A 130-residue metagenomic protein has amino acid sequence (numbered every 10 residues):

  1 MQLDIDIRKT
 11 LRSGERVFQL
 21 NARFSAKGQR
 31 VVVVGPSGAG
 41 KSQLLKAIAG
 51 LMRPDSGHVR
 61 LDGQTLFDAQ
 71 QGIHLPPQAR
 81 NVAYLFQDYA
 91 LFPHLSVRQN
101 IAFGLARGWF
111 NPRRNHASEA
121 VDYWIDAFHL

Functional and structural regions predicted by a protein language model:
Q2-D4, R8-A22, Q71-H74, N111: A short, flexible loop at the N-terminus of ABC-type nucleotide-binding domains that lies
R12, L95, Q99-A117, A127: ABC-type ATPase nucleotide-binding domains, specifically the catalytic core motifs of the NBD
V32, H74-P76, R80-A90, A102: ABC nucleotide-binding domain signature
V34-P36: The feature captures the beta-strand-to-loop junction immediately N-terminal to the Walker
A49: Helix-to-loop junction immediately C-terminal to a conserved catalytic motif
D55-L66: ABC nucleotide-binding domain "signature motif"
Q64-A69, R113-L130: Conserved ABC ATPase "signature" region
L66-Y84, R107, N111-R114: ABC ATPase NBD coupling module
